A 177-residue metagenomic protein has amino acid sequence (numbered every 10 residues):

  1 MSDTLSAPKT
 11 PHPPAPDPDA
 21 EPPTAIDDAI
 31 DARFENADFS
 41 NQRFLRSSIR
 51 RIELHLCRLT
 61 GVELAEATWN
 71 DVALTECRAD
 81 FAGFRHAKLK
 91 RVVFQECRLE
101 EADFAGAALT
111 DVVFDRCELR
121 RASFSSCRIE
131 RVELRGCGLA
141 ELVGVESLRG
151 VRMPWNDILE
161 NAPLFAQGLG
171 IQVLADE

Functional and structural regions predicted by a protein language model:
M1-E177: Tandem repeat scaffolds
